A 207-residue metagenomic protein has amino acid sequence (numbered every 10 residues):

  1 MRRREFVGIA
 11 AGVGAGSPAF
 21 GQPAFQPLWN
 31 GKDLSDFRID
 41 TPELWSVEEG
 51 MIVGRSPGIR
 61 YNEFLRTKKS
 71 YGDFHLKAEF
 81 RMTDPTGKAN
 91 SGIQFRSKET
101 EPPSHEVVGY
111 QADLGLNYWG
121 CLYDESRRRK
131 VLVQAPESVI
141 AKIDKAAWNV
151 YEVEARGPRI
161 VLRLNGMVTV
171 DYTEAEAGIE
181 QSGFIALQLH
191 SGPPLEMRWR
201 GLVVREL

Functional and structural regions predicted by a protein language model:
E5-Q22: N-terminal export signals
F20-L207: Carbohydrate-interacting regions of secretory-pathway proteins
